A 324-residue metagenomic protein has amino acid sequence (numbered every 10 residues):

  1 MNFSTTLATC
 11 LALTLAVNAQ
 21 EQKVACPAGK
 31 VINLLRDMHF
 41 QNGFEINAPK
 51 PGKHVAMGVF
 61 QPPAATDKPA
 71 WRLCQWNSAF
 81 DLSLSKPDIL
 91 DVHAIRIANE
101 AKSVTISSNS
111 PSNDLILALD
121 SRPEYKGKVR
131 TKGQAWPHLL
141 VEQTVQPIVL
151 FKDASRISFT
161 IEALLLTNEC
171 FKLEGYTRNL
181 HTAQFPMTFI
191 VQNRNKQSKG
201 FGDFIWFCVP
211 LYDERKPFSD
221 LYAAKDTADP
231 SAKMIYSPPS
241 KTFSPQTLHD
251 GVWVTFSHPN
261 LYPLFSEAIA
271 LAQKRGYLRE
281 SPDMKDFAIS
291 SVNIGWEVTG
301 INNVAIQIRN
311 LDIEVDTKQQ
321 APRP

Functional and structural regions predicted by a protein language model:
M1-L7: Bacterial N-terminal signal peptides that target proteins for export
C10-A19: Hydrophobic h-region of N-terminal signal peptides that target proteins for export in Gram-negative bacteria
K23-T144, K199-G251, K285-S290, G295 (+1 more regions): Aromatic (Trp/Tyr/Phe) and Gly/Pro-enriched flexible surface segments
S121, A163-T167, V191-N193, N293-V298 (+1 more regions): Short, flexible loop/turn elements at secondary-structure junctions
G127-T131, E169-N179, A272-S281: Low-complexity, polar-biased intrinsically disordered regions enriched in Pro/Ser/Thr/Gly
E142-D153: Extracellular and analogous surface-interaction loops
R156-S158, E162-S266: Short helix-loop boundary/capping segments
P239-P324: Long, compositionally biased interface segments
